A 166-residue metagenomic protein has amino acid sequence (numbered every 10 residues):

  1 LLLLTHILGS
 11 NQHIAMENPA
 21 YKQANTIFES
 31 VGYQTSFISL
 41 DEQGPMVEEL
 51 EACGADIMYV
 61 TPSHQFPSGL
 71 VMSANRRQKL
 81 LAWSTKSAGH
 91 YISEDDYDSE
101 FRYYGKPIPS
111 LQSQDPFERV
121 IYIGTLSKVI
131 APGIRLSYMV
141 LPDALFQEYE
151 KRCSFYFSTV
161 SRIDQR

Functional and structural regions predicted by a protein language model:
L1-A88, E100, K106-E118: Conserved core of the PLP fold type I
I92-S93: Walker B beta-strand of ABC/ABC-like P-loop ATPase nucleotide-binding domains, specifically the conserved hydrophobic
D96-D98: Conserved Walker B
E100-F101, G133: Hydrophobic positions within alpha-helical membrane elements
I121-R166: PLP-dependent aminotransferase class I/II
